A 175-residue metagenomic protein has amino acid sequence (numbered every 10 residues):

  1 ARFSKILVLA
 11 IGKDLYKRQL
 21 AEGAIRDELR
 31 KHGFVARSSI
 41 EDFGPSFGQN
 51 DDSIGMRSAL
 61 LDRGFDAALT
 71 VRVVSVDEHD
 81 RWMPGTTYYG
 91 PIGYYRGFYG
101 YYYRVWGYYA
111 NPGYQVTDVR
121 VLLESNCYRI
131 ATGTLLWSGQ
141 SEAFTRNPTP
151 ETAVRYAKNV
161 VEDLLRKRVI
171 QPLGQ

Functional and structural regions predicted by a protein language model:
A1-S4, K13, R104-Q175: C-terminal/domain-edge helix-coil "capping" segments
K5, A10-D80: N-terminal segment of the mature soluble domain
A21, S38, D42, Q49 (+5 more regions): A generic "cationic amphipathic patch" detector
I25, I54-G55, T87-Y88, T152-Y156: Short, charged/polar low-complexity linear motifs in solvent-exposed/disordered segments
K31-V35, L61-F65, G93-G97, P148-A153 (+1 more regions): Glycine-rich loops and low-complexity Gly/Arg-rich segments that provide flexible linkers or classic glycine-based
N50-C127: Surface-exposed short loop/turn segments
